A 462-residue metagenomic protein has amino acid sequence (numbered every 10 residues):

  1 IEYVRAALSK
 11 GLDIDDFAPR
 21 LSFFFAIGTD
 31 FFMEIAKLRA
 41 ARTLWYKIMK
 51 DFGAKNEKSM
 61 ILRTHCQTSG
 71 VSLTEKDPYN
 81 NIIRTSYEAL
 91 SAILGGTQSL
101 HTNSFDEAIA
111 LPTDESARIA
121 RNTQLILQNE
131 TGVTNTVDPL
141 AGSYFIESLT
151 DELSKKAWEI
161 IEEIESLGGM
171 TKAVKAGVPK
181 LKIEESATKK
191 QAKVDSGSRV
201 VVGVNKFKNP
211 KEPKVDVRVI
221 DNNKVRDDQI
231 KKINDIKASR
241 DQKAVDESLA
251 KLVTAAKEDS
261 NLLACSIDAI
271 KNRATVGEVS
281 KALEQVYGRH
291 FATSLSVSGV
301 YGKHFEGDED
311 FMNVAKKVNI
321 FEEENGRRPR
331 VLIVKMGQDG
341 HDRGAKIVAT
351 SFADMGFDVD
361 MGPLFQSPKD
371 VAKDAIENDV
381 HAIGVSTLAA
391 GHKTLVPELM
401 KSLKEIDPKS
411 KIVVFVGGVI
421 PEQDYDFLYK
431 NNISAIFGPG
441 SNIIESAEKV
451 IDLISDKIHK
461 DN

Functional and structural regions predicted by a protein language model:
I1-S91, D106-R121, S441: Helix-rich catalytic cores of soluble enzyme domains
E2-L12, A40-A54, S69, Y87-A92 (+17 more regions): Generic secondary-structure signature for well-ordered alpha-helical cores
D15-F17, A256-S260, A315-P329, K373-D379: Glycine-rich phosphate/diphosphate-binding loops that line cofactor/substrate pockets in enzymes
F25-D30, C66-Y79, T85, L100-E115 (+4 more regions): Short beta-alpha connecting loops at secondary-structure transitions that line or flank enzyme active sites
M33-K37, L73-Y79, T102-F105, L111-E115 (+9 more regions): Short acidic, glycine/serine/threonine-rich loops at helix termini
W45, G95, T123, G142 (+4 more regions): Conserved, mostly hydrophobic/aromatic
D114, N122-L125, N129-N313, P368 (+2 more regions): Flexible, glycine-rich loop/tail regions that form catalytic "lids" or insertion modules at the edges of active sites
A345-K457: Cofactor-cradling patches in redox/metallo enzymes
